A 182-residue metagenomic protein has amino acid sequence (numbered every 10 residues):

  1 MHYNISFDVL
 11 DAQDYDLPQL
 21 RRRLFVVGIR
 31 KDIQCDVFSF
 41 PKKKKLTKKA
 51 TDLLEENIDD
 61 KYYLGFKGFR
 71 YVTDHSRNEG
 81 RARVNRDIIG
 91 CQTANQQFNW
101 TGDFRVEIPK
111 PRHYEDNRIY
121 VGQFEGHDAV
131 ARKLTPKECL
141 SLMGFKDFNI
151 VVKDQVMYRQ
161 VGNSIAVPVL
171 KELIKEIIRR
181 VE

Functional and structural regions predicted by a protein language model:
M1-N99, D103-Y114: Class I S-adenosyl-L-methionine
Y63-E182: C-terminal target-recognition/interaction regions appended to catalytic cores
